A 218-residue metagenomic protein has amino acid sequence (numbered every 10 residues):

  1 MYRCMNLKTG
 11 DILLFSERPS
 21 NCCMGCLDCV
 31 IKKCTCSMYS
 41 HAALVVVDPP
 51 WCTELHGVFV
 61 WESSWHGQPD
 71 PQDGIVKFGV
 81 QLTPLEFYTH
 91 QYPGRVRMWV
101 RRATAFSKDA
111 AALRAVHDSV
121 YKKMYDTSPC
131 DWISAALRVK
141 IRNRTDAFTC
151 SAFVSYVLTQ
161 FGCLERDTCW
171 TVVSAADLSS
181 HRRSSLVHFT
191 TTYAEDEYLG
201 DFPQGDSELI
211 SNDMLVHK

Functional and structural regions predicted by a protein language model:
M1-K218: Cysteine-nucleophile amide-bond enzymes
